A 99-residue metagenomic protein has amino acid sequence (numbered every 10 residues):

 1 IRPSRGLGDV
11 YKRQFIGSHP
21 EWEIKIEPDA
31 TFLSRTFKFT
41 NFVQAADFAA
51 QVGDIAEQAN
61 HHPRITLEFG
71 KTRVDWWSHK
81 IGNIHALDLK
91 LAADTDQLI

Functional and structural regions predicted by a protein language model:
I1-Y11: Single conserved hydrophobic/aromatic residue that forms the stacking wall/gate of nucleotide- or nucleobase-binding
K12-A30: Short aromatic-glycine-(Arg/Gly/Cys) micro-motifs in beta-strand/loop hairpins
F32-T40: Short, well-ordered beta-strand elements within core beta-sheets of diverse protein domains
V43-D47, N83-H85: Short, conserved charged micro-motifs
F48-V52, L89-A92: Short amphipathic alpha-helices in soluble, non-transmembrane regions that often serve as interface/regulatory elements
G53-P63: Short arginine-rich
H62-G70: Amphipathic, hydrophobic secondary-structure cores in small proteins
D75-L98: C-terminal structural segments of small proteins and small subunits
